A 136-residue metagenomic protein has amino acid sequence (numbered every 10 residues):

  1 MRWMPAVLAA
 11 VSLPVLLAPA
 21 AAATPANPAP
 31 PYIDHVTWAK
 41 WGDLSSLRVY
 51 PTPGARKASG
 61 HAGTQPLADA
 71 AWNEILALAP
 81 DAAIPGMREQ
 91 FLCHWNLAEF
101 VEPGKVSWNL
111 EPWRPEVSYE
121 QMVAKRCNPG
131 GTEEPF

Functional and structural regions predicted by a protein language model:
M1-T24: Secretory targeting and sorting signals
L8, G42-L44: Short gly/pro-enriched beta-turn/loop segments at secondary-structure junctions
A21, L47-R48, W108: A broad, low-specificity signal marking well-ordered, structured residues that form hydrophobic/aromatic
A23-W41: N-terminal low-complexity, Pro/Thr/Ser-rich intrinsically disordered segments that act as propeptides or flexible
P25-P31, L67, A71, E116-Y119 (+1 more regions): Surface-exposed, secretory/extracytoplasmic low-complexity segments enriched in Ser/Thr/Asn/Gly/Pro
S45-P80: Acidic/histidine-rich, surface-exposed loop or edge segments in extracytoplasmic proteins
N73-F136: Extracytosolic low-complexity repeat regions of secreted or lipid-anchored proteins
